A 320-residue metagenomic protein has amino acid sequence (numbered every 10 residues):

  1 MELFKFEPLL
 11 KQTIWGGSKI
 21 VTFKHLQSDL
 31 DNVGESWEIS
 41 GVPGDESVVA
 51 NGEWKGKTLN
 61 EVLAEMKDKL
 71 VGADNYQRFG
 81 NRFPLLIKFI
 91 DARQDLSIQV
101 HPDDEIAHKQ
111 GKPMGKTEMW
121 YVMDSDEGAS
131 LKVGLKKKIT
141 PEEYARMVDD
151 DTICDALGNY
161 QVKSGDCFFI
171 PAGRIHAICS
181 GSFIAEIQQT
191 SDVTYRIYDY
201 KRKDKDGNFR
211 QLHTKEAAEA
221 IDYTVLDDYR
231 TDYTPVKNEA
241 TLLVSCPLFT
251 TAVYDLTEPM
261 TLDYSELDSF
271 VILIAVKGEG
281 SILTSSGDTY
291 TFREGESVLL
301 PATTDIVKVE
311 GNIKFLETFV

Functional and structural regions predicted by a protein language model:
M1-I139, D199-D227, T251: Transition-metal
G80-R82, I90-D95, D104, S125-G128 (+3 more regions): Ligand-binding loop in jelly-roll beta-barrel domains
I87-K88, L96, E118-Y121, N159-Y160 (+4 more regions): His/acidic/aromatic-lined binding-pocket segments of jelly-roll/cupin-type domains and related regulatory beta-sandwich
K138-D150, D268-E279: Short, basic/aromatic beta-hairpin or loop at an interaction surface
M147-Y195: Loop-centered beta-sheet repeat module
L157-F169, T284-T304: Short acidic-glycine-tyrosine-enriched beta hairpin
Y195-L267: C-terminal amphipathic alpha-helical segment
T261-L262, G278-L283, S297: Short beta-strand segments in beta-sandwich/barrel cores
